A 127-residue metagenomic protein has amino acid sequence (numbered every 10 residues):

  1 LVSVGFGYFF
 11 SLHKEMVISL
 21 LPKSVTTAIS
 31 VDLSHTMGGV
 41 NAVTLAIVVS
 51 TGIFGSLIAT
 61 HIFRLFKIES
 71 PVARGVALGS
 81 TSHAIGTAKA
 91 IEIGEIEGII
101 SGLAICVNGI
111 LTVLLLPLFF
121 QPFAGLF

Functional and structural regions predicted by a protein language model:
L1-S30, T51-I68: Transmembrane alpha-helices that form the ion-translocation and gating core of multi-pass ion transport proteins
F6, L33-S34, I62, A90 (+1 more regions): Hydrophobic alpha-helical interface/terminus motif in multipass membrane transporters
M16-L45, V49-S50, E69-V107: Alpha-helical membrane segments and immediately flanking helix-loop junctions that form or couple to the substrate/ion
I53-I58, G109-L114, L118: Hydrophobic transmembrane alpha-helical segments of multi-pass transport and channel proteins
L115-F127: Juxtamembrane boundary at the C-terminal end of a transmembrane helix
